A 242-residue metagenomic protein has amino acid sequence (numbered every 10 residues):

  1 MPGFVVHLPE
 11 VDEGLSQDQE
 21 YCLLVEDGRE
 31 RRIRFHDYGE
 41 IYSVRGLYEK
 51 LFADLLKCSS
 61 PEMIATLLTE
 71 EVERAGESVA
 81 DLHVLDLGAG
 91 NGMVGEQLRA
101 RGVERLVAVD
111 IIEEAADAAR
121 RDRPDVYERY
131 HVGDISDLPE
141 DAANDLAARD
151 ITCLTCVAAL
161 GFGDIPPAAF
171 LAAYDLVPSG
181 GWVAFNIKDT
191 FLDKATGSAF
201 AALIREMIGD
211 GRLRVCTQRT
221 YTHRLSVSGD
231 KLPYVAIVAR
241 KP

Functional and structural regions predicted by a protein language model:
M1-R34: N-terminal auxiliary segments of SAM/dcSAM-dependent transferases
C58-A80: Conserved alpha-helix/loop element of class I SAM-dependent methyltransferases that forms part of the SAM/SAH-binding
V79-G90: Conserved class I S-adenosyl-L-methionine
L85, M93-D141: Class I SAM-dependent methyltransferase SAM/SAH-binding core
I151-P166: A short SAM/SAH-binding and catalytic strip from SAM-dependent methyltransferases
A168-S179: A short glycine-rich, Lys/Arg-flanked "PGG" loop and its adjoining helix->strand segment in the class I
G180-K188: Conserved beta-strand signature within the Rossmann-like core of class I S-adenosyl-L-methionine
G209-P242: Class I S-adenosyl-L-methionine
